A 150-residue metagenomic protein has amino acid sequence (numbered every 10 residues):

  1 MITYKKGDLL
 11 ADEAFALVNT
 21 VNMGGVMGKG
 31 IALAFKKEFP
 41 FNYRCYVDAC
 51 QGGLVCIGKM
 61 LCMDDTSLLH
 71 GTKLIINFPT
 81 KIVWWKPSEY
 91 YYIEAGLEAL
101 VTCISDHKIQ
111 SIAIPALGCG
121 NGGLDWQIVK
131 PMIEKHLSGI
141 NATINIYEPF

Functional and structural regions predicted by a protein language model:
M1-F150: Macrodomain-like recognition of ADP-ribose-binding/processing modules
